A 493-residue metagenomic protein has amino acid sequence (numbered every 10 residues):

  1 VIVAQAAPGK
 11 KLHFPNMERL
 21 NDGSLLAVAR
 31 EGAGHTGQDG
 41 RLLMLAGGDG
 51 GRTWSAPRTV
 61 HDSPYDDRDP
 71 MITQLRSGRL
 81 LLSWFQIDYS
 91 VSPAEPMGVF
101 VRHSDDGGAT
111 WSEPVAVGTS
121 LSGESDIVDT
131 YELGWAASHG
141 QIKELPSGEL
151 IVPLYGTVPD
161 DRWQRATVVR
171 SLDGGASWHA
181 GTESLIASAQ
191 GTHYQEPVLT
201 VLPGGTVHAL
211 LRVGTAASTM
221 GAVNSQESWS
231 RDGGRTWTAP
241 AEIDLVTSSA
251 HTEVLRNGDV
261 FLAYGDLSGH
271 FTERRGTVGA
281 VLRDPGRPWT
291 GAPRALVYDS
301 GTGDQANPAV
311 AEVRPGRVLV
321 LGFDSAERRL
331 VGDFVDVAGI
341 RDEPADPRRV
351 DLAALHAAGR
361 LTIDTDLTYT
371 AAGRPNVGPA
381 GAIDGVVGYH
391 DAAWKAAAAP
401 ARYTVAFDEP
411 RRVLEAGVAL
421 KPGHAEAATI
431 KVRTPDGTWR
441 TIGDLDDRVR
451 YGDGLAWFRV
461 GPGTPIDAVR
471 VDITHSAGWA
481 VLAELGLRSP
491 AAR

Functional and structural regions predicted by a protein language model:
V1-A353: Asp-box/BNR beta-propeller blade signature and adjacent active/binding-site loops in extracellular glycan-interacting
K10, E18-L20, G37, T192 (+4 more regions): Short, surface-exposed loop/turn motifs at beta-strand boundaries within globular domains
G50, G107, G174, G233 (+4 more regions): Extracytoplasmic/secreted proteins and extracellular or luminal domains
L202, L245, L255, V313 (+5 more regions): Surface-exposed coil/turn segments at beta-strand junctions on protein surfaces, enriched
S300-G301, R440-G461: Extracellular carbohydrate recognition and processing domains and analogous Trp-centered ligand-binding platforms
P344-E409, K421-H424, D444-G452, E484-R493: Disordered, acidic Ser/Thr/Pro-rich linker "stalks" and the adjacent N-terminal cap of the next globular domain
R402-A419, L455-L487: Hydrophobic/aromatic beta-strand segments within beta-rich folds
A425-G437: Short, surface-exposed beta-strand/strand-loop-strand elements in extracellular ectodomains
